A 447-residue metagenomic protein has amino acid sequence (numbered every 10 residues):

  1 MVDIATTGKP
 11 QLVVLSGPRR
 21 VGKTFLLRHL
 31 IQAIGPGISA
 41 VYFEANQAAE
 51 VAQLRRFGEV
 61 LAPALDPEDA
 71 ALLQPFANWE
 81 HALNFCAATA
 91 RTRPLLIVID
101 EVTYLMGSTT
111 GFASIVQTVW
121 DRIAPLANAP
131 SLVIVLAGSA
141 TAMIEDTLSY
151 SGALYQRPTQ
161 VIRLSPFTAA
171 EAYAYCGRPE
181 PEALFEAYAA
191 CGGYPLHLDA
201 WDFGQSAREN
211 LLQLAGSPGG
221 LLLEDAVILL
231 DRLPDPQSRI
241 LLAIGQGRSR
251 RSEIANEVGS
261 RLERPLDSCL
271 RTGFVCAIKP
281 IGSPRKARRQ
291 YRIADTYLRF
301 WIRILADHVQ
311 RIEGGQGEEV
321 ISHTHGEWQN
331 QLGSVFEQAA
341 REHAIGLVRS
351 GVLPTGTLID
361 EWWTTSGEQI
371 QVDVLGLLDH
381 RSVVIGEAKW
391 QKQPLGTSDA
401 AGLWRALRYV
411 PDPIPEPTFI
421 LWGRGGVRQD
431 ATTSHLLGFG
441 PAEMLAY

Functional and structural regions predicted by a protein language model:
V13-S16, Y104-S151: Sensor-1/coupling segment of RecA-like P-loop NTPase cores
P18-A40: P-loop NTPase Walker A phosphate-binding motif
A40-V41, N46-A70, F300: Conserved NTP-binding/hydrolysis module of P-loop NTPases
E68-V98, Y104-S108, V119-P130: Mid-core helix/loop region of P-loop NTP-binding domains shared across ATPases and GTPases
T159-L184: Conserved small helical "lid"/interfacial subdomain of P-loop NTPases
W201-Q371: Accessory nucleic acid-recognition modules appended to NTPase machines
A344, V372-K392, L403, F419: Conserved catalytic cores of phosphodiester-cleaving nucleases, focusing on short active-site segments
P415-Y447: Domain-level recognition of nuclease-like catalytic cores that cleave nucleotide substrates
